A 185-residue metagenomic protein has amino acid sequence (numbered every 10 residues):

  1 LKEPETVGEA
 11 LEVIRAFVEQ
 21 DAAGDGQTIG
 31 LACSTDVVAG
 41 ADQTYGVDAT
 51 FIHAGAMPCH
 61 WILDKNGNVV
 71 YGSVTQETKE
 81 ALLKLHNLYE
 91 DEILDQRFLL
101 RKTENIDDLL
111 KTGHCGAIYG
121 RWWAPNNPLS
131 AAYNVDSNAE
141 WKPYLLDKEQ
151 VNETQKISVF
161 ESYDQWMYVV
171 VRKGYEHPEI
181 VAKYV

Functional and structural regions predicted by a protein language model:
L1-V185: Extracytoplasmic/secretory soluble proteins
